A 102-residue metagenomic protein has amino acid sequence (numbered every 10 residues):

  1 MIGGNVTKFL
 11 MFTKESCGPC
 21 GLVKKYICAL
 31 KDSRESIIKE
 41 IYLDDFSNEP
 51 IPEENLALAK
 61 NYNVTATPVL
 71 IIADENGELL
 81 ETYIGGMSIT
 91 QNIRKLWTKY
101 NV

Functional and structural regions predicted by a protein language model:
M1-S36: Local sequence-structure signature of Cys/Sec-based thiol-disulfide redox active-site neighborhoods
I2, L22-A29, E49, N61-Y62 (+1 more regions): Chalcogenol-based redox active-site neighborhoods
F12, E35-E54: Thiol-based oxidoreductase modules, predominantly thioredoxin-like and allied folds used for disulfide exchange
C17, F46, E78: Surface-exposed, flexible loop/turn segments at secondary-structure boundaries
E53-P68: Glycine-rich, highly charged phosphate/nucleotide-binding loops
T65-A66, I71-V102: Non-catalytic, surface beta->alpha helical segment in thiol-disulfide oxidoreductase systems
